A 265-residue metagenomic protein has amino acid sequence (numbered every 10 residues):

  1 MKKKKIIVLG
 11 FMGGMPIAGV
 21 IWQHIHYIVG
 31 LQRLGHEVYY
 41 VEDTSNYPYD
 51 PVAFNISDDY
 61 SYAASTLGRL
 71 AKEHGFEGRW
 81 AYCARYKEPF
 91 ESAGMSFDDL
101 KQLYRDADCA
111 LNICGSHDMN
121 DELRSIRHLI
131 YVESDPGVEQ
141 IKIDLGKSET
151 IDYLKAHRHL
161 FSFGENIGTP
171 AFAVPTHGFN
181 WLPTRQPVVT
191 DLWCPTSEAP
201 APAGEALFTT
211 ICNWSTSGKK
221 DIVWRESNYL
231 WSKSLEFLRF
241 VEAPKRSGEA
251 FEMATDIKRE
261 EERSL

Functional and structural regions predicted by a protein language model:
M1, H36-Y39, N213, P244: Short hydrophobic/aromatic-rich motifs at helix boundaries and adjacent loops
K2-I6: Extreme N-terminal starter segment of soluble prokaryotic enzymes
I7-L34, V38-A171: Extended catalytic core of nucleotide-activated donor transferases of GT-like folds
A171-L265: Conserved catalytic-core segment of nucleotide-activated headgroup transferases in glycan assembly
